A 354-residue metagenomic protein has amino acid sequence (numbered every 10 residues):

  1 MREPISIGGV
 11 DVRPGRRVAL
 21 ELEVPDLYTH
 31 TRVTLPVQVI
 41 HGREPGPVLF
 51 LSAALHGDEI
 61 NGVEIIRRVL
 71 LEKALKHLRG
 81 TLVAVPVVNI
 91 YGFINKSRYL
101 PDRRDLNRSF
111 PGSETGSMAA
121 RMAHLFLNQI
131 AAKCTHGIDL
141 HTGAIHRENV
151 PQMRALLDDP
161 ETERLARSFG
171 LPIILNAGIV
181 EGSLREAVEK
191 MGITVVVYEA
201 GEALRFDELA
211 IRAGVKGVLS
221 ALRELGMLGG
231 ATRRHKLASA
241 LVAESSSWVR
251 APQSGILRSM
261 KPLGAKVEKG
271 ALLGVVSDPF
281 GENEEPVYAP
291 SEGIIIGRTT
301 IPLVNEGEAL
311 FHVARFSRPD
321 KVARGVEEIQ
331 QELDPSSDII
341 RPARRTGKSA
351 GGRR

Functional and structural regions predicted by a protein language model:
M1-R354: Structured catalytic-domain cores with a bias toward divalent-metal coordination
